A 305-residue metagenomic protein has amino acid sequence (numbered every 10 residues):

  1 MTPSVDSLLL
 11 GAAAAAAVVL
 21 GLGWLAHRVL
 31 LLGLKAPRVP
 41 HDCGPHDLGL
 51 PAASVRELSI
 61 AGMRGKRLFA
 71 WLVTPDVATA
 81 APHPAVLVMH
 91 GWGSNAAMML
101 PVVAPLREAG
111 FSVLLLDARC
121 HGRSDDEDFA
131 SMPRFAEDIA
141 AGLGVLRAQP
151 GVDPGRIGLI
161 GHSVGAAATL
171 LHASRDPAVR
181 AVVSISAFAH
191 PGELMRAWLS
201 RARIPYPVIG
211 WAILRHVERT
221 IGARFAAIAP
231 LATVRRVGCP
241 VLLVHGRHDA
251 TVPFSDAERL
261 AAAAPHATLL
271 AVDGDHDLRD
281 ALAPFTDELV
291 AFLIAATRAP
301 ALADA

Functional and structural regions predicted by a protein language model:
T2-A61, W71: An N-terminal hydrophobic leader/cap segment in hydrolases
V103-D125: Conserved alpha/beta-hydrolase
F129-P150: Alpha/beta-hydrolase active-site loop
G151-H162: Alpha/beta-hydrolase fold nucleophile elbow
L171-A223, A232, A271: Hydrolase active-site cap/lid region
R236-G238, L243-H245, D249: Short beta-strand/loop motif that positions the catalytic acidic residue of the alpha/beta-hydrolase fold
A250-D256, A281: Conserved alpha/beta-hydrolase "acid-adjacent" motif
D275-T286: Catalytic histidine-centered segment of alpha/beta-hydrolase-like enzymes
